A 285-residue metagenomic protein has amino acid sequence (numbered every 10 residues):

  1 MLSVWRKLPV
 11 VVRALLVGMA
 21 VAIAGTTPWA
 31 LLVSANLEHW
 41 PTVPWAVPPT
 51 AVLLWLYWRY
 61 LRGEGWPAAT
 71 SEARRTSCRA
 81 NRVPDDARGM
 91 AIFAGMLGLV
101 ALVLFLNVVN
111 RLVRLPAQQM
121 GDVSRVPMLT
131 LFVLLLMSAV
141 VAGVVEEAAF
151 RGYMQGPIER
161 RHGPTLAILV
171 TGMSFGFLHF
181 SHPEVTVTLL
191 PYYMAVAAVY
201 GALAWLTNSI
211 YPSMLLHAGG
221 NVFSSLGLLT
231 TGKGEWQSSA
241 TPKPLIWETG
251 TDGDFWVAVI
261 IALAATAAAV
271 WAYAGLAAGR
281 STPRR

Functional and structural regions predicted by a protein language model:
M1-L8: Short, Lys/Arg-rich, polar N-terminal cytosolic tail immediately upstream of the first transmembrane signal-anchor
A14-A69, D85-D86, M90-A94, G121 (+1 more regions): Alpha-helical transmembrane segments in multi-pass membrane proteins
T27-A30, T188-E248: Functionally important transmembrane alpha-helices
L32-T42, T70-V145, R160: Juxtamembrane helix-loop-helix connectors linking adjacent transmembrane helices in multi-pass membrane enzymes
A35-N36, H179-V187: Membrane-interface helix caps and helix-loop-helix hairpins in membrane proteins
V145-V170, W205-S209: Membrane-interface helix/loop boundary segments of multi-pass membrane proteins
G163-F180, Y193-M194: Small-polar-interrupted transmembrane alpha-helices in polytopic inner-membrane proteins
A218-R285: C-terminal membrane module of polytopic membrane proteins
